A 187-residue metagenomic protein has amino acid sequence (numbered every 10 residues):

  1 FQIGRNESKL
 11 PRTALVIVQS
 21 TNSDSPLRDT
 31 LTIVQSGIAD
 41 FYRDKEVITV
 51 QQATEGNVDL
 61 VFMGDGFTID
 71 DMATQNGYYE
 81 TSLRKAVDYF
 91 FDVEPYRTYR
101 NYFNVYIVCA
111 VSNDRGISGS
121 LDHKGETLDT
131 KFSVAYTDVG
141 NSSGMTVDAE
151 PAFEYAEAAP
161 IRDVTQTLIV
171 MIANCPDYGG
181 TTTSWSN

Functional and structural regions predicted by a protein language model:
F1-T13: Extracellular/luminal low-complexity segments enriched in Ser/Thr/Pro
I3-R5, S20, Q35: Residues on the solvent-exposed faces and adjacent turns of beta-rich solenoids used to engage binding targets
L10-N22: A short beta-strand micro-motif common to beta-rich folds, especially ectodomain repeats
S20-S25, E94: Short, solvent-exposed loop/turn segments at the edges of extracellular beta-sandwich modules
D24-I38: C-terminal edge beta-strand
A39-T167, I172: Zn2+-dependent metallopeptidase catalytic core
S184-N187: Zinc-dependent metallopeptidase catalytic helix centered on the HExxH motif and its immediate flanking segment
